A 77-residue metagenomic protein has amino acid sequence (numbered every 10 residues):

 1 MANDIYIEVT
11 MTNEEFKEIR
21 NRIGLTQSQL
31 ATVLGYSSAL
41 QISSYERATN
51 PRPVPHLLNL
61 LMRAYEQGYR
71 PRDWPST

Functional and structural regions predicted by a protein language model:
A2-R22: A short, Lys/Arg-rich alpha-helix, primarily the initiator
I5, S44, G68-T77: Short, charged recognition helix plus adjacent turn of helix-turn-helix-like nucleic-acid-binding domains
F16, Q27-S28: Helix-turn-helix DNA-binding elements, focusing on the entry/boundary residues of the two helices that contact DNA
I23, L34-G35: Core residues of bacterial helix-turn-helix
L30-T32: Short alpha-helical "recognition helix" segments of helix-turn-helix
G35-R52: Recognition helix of helix-turn-helix/homeodomain-like DNA-binding domains that insert into the DNA major groove
N50-W74: DNA major-groove recognition helix of helix-turn-helix/homeodomain DNA-binding modules
